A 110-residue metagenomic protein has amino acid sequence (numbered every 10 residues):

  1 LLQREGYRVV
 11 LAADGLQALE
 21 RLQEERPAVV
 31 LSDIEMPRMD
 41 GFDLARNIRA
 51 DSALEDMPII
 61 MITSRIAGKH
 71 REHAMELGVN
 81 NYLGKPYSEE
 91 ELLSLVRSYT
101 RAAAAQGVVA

Functional and structural regions predicted by a protein language model:
L1-V10, Y99: Two-component/phosphorelay signaling modules centered on CheY-like receiver
E25-L31: Active-site beta3 strand of CheY-like receiver
M36: Receiver (REC) domain active-site loop signature in two-component systems and cognate sites in sensor histidine kinases
R65-I66: Short, conserved "switch-loop" micro-motifs in signal-transduction and mechanochemical regulators
Y87-V96: C-terminal output helix
